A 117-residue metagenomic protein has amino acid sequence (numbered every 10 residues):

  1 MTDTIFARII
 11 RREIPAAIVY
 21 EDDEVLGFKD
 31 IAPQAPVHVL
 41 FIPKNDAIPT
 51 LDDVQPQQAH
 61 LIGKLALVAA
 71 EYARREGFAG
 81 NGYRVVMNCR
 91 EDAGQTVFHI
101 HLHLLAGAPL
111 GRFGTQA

Functional and structural regions predicted by a protein language model:
M1-A117: HIT superfamily nucleotide-processing domains
